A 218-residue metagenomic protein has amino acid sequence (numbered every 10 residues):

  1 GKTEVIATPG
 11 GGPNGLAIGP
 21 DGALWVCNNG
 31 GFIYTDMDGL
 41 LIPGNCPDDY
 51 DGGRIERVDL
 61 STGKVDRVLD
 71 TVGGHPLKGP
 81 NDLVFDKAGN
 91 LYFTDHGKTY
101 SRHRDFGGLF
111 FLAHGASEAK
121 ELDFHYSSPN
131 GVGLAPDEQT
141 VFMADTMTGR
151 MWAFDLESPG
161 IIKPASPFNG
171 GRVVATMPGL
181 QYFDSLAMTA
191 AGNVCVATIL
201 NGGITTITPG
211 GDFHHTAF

Functional and structural regions predicted by a protein language model:
G1, V58, L112, F154-L156 (+1 more regions): Hydrophobic/aromatic beta-strand positions that recur at structurally equivalent sites within the blades
K2-V5, G63-D66, A116-K120, G160-I161 (+2 more regions): Predominantly a core beta-strand signature of beta-propeller blades across repeat-based propeller domains
P9-G39, D49-R54, V72-L91, G108 (+3 more regions): Beta-rich, blade/repeat-based domains predominating in secreted/periplasmic proteins but also intracellular
N29-G31, H96-K98, T146, L156 (+1 more regions): Short loop/turn segments immediately following the C-termini of beta-strands
I42-D49, T99-H103: Short consensus segments that form the blades of beta-propeller domains, in both extracellular/periplasmic
G53-E56, G107-F110, R150-W152, G203-T205: A short loop-to-beta-strand structural motif that recurs across blades of beta-propeller domains
A153-A165: Short loop/turn segments immediately following beta-strands, especially the blade-tip and inter-blade linker loops
T198-F218: C-terminal closing repeat unit and adjoining cap/tail of repeat-based domains
